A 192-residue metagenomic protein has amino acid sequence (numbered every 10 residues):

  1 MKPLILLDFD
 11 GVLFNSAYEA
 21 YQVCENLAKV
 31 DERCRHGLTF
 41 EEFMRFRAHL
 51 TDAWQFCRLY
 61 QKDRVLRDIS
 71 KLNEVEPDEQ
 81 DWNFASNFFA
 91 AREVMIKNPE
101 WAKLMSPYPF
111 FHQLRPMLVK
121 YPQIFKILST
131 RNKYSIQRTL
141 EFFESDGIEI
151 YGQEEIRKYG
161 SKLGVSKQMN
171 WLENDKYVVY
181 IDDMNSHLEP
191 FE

Functional and structural regions predicted by a protein language model:
M1-L6: Extreme N-terminal starter segment of soluble prokaryotic enzymes
V12-F142: Alpha-helical substrate-recognition element adjacent to the catalytic core
S16, D183-M184: An acidic- and aromatic-residue-enriched active-site/binding cleft used to recognize and process polar
W101-H112, I156-L163, D182: Conserved phosphate-coordination/catalytic loops
K126-V179, N185-P190: Substrate-recognition "cap/lid" segment bordering the active-site pocket of phosphatases
